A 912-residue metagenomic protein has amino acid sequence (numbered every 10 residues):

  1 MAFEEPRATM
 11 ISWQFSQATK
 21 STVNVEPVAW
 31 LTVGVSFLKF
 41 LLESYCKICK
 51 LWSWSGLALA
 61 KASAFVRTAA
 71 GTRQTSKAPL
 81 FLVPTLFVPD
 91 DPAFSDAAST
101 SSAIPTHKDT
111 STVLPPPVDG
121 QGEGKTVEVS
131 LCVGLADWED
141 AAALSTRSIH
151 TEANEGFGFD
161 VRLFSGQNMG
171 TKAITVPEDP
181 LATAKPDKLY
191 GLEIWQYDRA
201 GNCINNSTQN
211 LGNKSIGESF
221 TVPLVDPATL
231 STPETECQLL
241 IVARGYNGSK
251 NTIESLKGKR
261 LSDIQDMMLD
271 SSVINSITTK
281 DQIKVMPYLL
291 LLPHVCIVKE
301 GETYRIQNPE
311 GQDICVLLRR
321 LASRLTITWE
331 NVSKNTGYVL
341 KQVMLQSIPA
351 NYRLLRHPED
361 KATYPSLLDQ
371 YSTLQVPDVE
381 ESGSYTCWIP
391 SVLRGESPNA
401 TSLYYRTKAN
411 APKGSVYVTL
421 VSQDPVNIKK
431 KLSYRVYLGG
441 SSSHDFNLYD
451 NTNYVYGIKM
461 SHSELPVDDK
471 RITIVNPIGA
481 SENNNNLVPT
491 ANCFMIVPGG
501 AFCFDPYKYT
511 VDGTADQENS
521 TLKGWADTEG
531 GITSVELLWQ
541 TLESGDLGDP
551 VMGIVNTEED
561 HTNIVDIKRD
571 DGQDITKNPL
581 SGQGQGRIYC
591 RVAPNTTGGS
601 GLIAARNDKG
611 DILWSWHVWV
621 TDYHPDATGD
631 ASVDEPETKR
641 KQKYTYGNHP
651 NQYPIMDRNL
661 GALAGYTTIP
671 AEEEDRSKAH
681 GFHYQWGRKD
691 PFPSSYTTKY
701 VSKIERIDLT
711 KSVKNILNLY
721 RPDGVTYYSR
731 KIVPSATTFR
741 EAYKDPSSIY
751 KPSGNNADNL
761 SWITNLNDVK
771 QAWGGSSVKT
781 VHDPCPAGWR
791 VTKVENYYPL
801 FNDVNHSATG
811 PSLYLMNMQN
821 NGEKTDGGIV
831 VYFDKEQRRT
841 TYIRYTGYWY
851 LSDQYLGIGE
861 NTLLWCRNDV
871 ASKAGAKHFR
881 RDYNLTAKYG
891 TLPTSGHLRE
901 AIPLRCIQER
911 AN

Functional and structural regions predicted by a protein language model:
F3-N24, W30-T32, S36-F40, S44-S55 (+3 more regions): Low-acidity, Ser/Thr- and Arg-rich intrinsically disordered low-complexity segments
P92-T221, V225, H444-M552: Acidic/polar, low-complexity intrinsically disordered N-terminal segments immediately downstream of a Sec signal
D160, F164-L256, T328-D450: Tryptophan-paired
G166-D179, S271-E310, P365, Q370-Y405 (+5 more regions): Surface-exposed intrinsically disordered loops and tails
N210-S215, G248-Q312, K430-D450: Structured interaction patches on ligand/partner-binding surfaces of diverse proteins
M268-E330, Y454-A480, P625-D675: Compositionally biased low-complexity segments at domain edges in trafficked proteins and select soluble regulators
Q423, D468, N476-K779, V870 (+2 more regions): Short, compositionally biased
A662, S747, K751-N912: C-terminal, surface-exposed recognition/capping segments
